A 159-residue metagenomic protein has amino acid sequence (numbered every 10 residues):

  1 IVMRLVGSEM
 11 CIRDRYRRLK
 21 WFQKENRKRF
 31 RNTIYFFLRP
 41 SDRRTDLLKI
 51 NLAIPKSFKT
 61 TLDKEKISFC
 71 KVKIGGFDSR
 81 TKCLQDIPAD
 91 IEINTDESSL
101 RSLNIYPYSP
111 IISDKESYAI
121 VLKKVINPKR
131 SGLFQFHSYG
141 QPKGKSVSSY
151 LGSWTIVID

Functional and structural regions predicted by a protein language model:
I1-G7, C11-I12: Single conserved hydrophobic/aromatic residue that forms the stacking wall/gate of nucleotide- or nucleobase-binding
R13-F22, N26-T33: N-terminal edge beta-strand
R27-L48: Short beta-strand elements of extracellular/lumenal beta-sandwich folds
N32-I34, L48, R101-L103, E116-Y118: Envelope-exposed proteins and targeting segments
T45, K124-D159: Helix-rich interaction surfaces within compact, conserved domain-sized segments that mediate assembly or partner
I50-D86: Solvent-exposed beta-hairpin/edge-strand motifs
R80-K115: Extended, solvent-exposed segments with strong compositional bias
P107-K129: Low-complexity, intrinsically disordered segments enriched in Ser/Thr together with acidic residues
